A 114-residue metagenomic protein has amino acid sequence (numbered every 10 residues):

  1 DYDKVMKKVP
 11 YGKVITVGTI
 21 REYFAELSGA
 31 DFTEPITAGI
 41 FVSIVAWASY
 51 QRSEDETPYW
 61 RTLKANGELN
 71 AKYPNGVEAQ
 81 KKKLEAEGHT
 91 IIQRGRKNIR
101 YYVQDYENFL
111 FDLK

Functional and structural regions predicted by a protein language model:
D1-K114: Nucleic acid-binding interface residues in structured DNA/RNA-binding domains, emphasizing the DNA-engaging scaffolds
